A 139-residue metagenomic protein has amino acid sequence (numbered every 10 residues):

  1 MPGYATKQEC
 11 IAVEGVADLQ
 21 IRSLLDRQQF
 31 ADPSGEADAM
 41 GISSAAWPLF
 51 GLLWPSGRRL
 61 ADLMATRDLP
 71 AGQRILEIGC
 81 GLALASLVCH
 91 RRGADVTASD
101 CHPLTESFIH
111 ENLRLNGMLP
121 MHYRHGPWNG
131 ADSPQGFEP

Functional and structural regions predicted by a protein language model:
M1-P139: S-adenosylmethionine-dependent methyltransferases
